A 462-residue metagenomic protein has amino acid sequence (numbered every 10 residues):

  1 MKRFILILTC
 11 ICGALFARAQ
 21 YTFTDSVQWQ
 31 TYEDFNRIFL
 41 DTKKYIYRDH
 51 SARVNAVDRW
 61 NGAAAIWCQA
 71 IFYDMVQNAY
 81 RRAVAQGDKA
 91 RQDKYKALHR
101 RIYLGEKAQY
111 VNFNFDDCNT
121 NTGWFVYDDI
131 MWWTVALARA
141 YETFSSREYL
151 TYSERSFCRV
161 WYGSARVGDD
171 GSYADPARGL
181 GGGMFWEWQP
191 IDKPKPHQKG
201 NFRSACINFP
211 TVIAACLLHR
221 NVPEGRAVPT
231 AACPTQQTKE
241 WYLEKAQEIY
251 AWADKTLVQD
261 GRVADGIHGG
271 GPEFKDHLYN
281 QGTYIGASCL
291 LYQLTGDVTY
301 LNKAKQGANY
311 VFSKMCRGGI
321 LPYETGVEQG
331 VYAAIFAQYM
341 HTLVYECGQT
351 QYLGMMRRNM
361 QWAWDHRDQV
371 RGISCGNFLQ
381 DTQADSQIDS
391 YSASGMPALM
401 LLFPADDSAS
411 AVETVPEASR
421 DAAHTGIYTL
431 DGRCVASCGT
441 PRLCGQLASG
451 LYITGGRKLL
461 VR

Functional and structural regions predicted by a protein language model:
M1-F4, R462: Positively charged n-region of N-terminal signal peptides that target proteins for export
I5-R18: Hydrophobic h-region of N-terminal signal peptides that target proteins for export in Gram-negative bacteria
Q20-M75, A79-D128, T143, G163 (+7 more regions): CBM-like carbohydrate-recognition segments
W124-L137, R147-S156, V160: Mobile, glycine-rich extracellular loop/lid and propeptide segments that shape or gate substrate/ligand access
L150-E248: Aromatic- and glycine-enriched pocket-lining scaffold segments that form the walls of small-molecule binding clefts
D406-C434: Residue-level detector of functionally pivotal "anchor" positions at catalytic/ligand-binding pockets or at interdomain
R420-D421, C434-Q446: Glycine-centered tight-turn motifs at strand-turn-strand junctions
S449-R462: C-terminal tail/sorting-segment detector
